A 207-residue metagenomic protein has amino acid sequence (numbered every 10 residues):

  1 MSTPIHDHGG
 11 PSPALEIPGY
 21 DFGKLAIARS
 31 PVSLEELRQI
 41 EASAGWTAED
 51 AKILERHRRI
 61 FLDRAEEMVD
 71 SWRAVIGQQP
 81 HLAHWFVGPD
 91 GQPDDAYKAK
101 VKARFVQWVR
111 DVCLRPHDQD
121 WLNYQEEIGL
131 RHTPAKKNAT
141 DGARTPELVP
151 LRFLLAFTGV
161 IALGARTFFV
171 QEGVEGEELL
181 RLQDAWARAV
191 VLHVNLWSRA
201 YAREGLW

Functional and structural regions predicted by a protein language model:
S2-G19, R29, E35-R38, Q171-W207: Short terminal or interdomain "cap/linker" segment that borders an active site or interface and mediates
T3-V75: Intrinsically disordered, low-complexity terminal regulatory regions
G9-A14, L37-A42, L62-F168: Heme-based O2/NO sensor domains and their adjacent alpha-helical segments, primarily globin folds but also including
W46, Q78, D111, R115 (+5 more regions): A structural signal for alpha-helix termini and helix-coil/disorder junctions
E55, W85-A96, G173-L180: Short, surface-exposed loop/turn segments at secondary-structure junctions
E55-R58, R144-E147, L151, G176 (+1 more regions): Active-site oxyanion-binding pockets that recognize sulfate/phosphate
